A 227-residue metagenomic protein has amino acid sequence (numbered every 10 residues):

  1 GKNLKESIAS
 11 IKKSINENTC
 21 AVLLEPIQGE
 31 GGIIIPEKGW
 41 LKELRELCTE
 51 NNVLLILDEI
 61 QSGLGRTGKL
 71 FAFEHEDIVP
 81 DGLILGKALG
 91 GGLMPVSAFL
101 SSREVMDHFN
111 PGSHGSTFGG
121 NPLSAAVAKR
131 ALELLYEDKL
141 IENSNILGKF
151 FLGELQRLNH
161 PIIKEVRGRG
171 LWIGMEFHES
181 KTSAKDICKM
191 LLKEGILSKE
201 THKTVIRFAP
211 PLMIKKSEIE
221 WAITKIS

Functional and structural regions predicted by a protein language model:
G1-S227: Conserved N-terminal phosphate-binding loop of PLP-dependent enzymes in the Aspartate aminotransferase
